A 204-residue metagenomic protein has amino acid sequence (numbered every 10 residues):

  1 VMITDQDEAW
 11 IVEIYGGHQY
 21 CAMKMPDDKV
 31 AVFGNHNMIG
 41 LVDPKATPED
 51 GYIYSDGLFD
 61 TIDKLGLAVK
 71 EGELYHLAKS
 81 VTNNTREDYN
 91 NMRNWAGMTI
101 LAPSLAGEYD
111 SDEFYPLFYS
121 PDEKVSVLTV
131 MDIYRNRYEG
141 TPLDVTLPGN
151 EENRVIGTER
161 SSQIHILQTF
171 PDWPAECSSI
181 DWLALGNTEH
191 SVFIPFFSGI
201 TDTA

Functional and structural regions predicted by a protein language model:
T4-V12, G17-A22, P26-A204: C-terminus-biased signal that marks the final domain/tail of proteins
